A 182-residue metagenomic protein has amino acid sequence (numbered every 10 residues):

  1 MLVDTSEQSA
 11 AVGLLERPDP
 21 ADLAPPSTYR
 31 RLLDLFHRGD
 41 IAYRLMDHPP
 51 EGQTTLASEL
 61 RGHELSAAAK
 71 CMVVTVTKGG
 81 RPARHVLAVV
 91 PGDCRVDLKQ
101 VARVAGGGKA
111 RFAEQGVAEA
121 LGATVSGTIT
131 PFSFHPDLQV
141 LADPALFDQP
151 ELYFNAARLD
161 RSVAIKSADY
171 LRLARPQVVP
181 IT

Functional and structural regions predicted by a protein language model:
M1-T182: Extended, low-hydrophobicity, polar/charged segments
